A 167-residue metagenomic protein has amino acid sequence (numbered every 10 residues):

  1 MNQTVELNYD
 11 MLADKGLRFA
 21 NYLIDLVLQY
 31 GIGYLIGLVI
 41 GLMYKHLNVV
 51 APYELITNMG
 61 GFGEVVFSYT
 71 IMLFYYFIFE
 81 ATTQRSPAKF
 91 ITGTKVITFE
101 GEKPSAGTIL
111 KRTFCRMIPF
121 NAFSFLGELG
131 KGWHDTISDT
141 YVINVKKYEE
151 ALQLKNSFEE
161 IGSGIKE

Functional and structural regions predicted by a protein language model:
M1-E167: Membrane-interfacial and juxtamembrane segments of integral membrane proteins
